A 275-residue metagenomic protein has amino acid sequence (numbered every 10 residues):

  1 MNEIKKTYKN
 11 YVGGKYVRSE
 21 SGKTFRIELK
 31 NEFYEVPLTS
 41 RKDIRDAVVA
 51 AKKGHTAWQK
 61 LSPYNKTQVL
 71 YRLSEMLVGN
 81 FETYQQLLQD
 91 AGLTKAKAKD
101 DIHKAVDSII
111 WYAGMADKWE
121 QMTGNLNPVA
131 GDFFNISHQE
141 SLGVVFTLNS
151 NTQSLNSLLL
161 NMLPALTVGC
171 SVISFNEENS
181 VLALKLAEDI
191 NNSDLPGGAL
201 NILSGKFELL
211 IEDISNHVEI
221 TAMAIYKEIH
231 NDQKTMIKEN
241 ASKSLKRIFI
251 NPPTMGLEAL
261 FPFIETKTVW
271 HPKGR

Functional and structural regions predicted by a protein language model:
M1-G131, P164, E177-E178, N192 (+2 more regions): N-terminal Rossmann-like NAD(P)+-binding subdomain of aldehyde/semialdehyde dehydrogenases
E20, F81, A98, L155-L158 (+2 more regions): Alpha-helix N-cap/helix-start motif
K30, K66, G169, L200 (+1 more regions): Residue-level signal for inorganic ion chemistry
K42, D46, D100, K104 (+7 more regions): Conserved active-site and cofactor/substrate-binding residues in soluble primary-metabolism enzymes
I110, G114-S193: Conserved small-residue-rich beta-alpha loop and adjacent elements that most often cradle the phosphate/pyrophosphate
V129, N135, Q139-L148, S193-R275: Conserved NAD(P)+-binding/catalytic subdomain of aldehyde/semialdehyde dehydrogenases
